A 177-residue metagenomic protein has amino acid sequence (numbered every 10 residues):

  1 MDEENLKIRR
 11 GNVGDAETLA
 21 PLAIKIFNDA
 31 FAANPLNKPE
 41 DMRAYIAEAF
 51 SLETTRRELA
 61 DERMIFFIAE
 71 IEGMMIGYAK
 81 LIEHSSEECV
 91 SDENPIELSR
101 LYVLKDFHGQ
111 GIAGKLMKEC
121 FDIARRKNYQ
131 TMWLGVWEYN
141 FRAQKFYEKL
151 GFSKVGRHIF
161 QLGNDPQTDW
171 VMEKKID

Functional and structural regions predicted by a protein language model:
E3, D92-I96, Q130-Q144, E148-L150 (+1 more regions): C-terminal "cap" of GNAT-fold acetyltransferases
N5-K7: Extreme N-terminal starter segment of soluble prokaryotic enzymes
R10-A16, P21-A33, N37-D106, M117-E119 (+4 more regions): Acetyl-CoA-dependent GNAT
G73, G77, G111-A113, G151: Conserved phosphate-binding and hydrolysis motifs of nucleotide-dependent enzymes
Y102, F152-S153: Short acidic-aromatic loop segments in the C-terminal HATPase_c
L104-D106, Q110, E138-Y139: Active-site acidic-Proline motif in GNAT/NAT acetyltransferases
G109-D122, K145-K149: Conserved acetyl-CoA-binding loop-helix of GNAT-fold acetyltransferases
Q110, K127-Q130: Short coil/turn segments at alpha/beta junctions that flank glycine-rich nucleotide-binding fingerprints
